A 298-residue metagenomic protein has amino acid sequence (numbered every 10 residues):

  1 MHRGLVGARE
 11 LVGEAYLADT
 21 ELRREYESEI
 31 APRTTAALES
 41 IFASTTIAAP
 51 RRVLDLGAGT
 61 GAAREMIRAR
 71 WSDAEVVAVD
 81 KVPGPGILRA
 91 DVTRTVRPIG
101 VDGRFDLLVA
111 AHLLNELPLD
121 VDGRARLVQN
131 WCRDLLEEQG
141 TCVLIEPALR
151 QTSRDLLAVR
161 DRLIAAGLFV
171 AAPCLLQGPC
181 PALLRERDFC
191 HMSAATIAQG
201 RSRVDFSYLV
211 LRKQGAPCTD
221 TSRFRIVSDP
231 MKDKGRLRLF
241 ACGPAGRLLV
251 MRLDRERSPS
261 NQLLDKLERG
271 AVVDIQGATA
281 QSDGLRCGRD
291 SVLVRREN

Functional and structural regions predicted by a protein language model:
V12-I41: Class I SAM-dependent methyltransferase Rossmann-like catalytic core, especially the SAM/SAH-binding loop
P50-G59: Conserved class I S-adenosyl-L-methionine
T60-W71: Conserved SAM-binding loop of SAM-dependent methyltransferases across substrates and taxa, primarily the Class I
P98-L108: A short acidic, Gly/Pro-enriched loop at the edge of an enzyme's catalytic core that lines a small-molecule cofactor
D106-V121: A short SAM/SAH-binding and catalytic strip from SAM-dependent methyltransferases
E138-E146: Conserved beta-strand signature within the Rossmann-like core of class I S-adenosyl-L-methionine
S153, L157, L168-V210: Class I S-adenosyl-L-methionine
S193, S202-N298: C-terminal lobe and adjacent flexible extensions of AdoMet/dcAdoMet transferase-like proteins
